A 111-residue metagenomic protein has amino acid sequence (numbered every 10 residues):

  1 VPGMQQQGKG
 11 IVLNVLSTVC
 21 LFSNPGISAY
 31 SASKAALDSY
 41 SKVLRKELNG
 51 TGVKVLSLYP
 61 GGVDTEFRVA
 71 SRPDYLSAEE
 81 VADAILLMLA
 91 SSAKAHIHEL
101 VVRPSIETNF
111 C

Functional and structural regions predicted by a protein language model:
P2, K46-E47: Alpha-helical segment proximal to the catalytic Tyr-Lys
P2-G8: A short helix-coil junction within the Rossmann-fold of NAD(P)-dependent oxidoreductases
S17: Residue(s) in the substrate-gating loop at a strand-loop-helix junction that position the organic substrate next
C20-F22: Conserved catalytic-site region of short-chain dehydrogenase/reductase
N24-S28, D74: Active-site loop immediately N-terminal to the catalytic Tyr-X3-Lys motif of short-chain dehydrogenase/reductase
S33: Active-site helix of classical SDR
K54-D64: Conserved SDR Rossmann-fold cofactor-binding beta-strand/turn motif
S57-L58, R72-F110: C-terminal helical subdomain
